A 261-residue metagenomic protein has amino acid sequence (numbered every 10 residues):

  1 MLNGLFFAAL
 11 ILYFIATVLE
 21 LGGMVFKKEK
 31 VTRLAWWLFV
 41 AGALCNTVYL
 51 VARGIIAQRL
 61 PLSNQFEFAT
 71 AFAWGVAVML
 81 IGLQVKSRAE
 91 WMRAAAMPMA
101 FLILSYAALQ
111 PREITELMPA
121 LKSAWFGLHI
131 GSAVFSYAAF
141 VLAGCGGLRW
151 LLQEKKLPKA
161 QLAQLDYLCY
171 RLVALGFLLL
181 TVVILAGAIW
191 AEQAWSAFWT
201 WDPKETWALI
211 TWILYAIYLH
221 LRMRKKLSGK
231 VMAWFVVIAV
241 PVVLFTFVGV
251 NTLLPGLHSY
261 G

Functional and structural regions predicted by a protein language model:
M1-G261: Polytopic transmembrane helical bundles with strong interfacial aromatic enrichment
